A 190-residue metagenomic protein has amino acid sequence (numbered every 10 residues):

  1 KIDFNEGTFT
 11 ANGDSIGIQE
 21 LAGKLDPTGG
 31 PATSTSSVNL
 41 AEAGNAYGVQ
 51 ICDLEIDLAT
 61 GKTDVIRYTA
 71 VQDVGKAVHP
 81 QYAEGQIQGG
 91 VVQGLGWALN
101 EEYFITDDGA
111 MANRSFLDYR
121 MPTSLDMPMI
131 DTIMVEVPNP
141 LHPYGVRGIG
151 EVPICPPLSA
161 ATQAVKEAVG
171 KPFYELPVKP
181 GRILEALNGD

Functional and structural regions predicted by a protein language model:
K1-D190: C-terminal catalytic domains of large/alpha subunits in multi-subunit enzymes
